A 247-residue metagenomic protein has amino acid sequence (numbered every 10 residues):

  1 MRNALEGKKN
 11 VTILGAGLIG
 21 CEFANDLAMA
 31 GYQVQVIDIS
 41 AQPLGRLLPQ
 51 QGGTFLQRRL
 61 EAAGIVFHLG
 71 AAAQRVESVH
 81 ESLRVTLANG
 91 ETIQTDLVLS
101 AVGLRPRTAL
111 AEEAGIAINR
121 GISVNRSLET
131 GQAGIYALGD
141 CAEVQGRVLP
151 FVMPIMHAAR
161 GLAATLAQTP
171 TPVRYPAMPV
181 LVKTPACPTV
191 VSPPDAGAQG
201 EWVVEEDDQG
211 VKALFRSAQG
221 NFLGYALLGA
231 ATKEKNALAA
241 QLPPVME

Functional and structural regions predicted by a protein language model:
M1-K8, R84-T86, E91-A164: FAD-site-proximal beta/loop scaffold in flavoenzymes
N10-T12, I19-R75, I155, V173-T189: Rossmann-like dinucleotide-binding cores of NAD(P)H-dependent redox enzymes
G17-G20, A163: Catalytic nucleophile loop
E22, G45, T95, R107-A109 (+2 more regions): Glycine/Thr-rich phosphate-binding loops of Rossmann-like dinucleotide-binding domains
I37, T86, V124, R216-S217: Hydrophobic alpha-helical segments, especially N-terminal targeting/anchoring helices
R75-E81: Feature captures the FAD/FMN-dependent oxidoreductase FAD-binding
C141-E234: Mid-to-C-terminal Rossmann-like scaffold of FAD/NAD(P)H-dependent oxidoreductases
A231-V245: A short, polar/charged loop-to-alpha-helix boundary motif
